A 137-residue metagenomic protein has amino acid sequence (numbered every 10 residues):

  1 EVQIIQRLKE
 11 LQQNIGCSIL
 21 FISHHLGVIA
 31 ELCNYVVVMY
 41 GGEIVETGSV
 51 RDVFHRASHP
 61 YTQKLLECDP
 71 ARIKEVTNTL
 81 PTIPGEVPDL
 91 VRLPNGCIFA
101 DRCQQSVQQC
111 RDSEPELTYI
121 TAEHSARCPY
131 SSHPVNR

Functional and structural regions predicted by a protein language model:
E1-N78: P-loop NTP-binding/switch modules centered on Walker-like glycine-rich loops
S49-R137: Charged, flexible cofactor/metal-binding loops and thiol motifs
